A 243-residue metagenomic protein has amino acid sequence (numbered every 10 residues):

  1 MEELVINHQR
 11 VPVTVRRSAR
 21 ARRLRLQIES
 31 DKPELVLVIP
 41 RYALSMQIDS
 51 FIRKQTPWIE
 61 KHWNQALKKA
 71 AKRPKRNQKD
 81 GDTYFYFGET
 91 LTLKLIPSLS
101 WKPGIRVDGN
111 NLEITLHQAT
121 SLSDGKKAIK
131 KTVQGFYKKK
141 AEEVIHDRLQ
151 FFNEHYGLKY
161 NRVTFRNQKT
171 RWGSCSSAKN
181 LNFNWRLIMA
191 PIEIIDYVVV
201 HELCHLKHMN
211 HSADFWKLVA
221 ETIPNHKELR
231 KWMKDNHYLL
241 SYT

Functional and structural regions predicted by a protein language model:
M1-Y197, L206-T243: Active-site-proximal or metal-binding-adjacent scaffold patches in catalytic folds
E202: Walker B catalytic acidic pair
